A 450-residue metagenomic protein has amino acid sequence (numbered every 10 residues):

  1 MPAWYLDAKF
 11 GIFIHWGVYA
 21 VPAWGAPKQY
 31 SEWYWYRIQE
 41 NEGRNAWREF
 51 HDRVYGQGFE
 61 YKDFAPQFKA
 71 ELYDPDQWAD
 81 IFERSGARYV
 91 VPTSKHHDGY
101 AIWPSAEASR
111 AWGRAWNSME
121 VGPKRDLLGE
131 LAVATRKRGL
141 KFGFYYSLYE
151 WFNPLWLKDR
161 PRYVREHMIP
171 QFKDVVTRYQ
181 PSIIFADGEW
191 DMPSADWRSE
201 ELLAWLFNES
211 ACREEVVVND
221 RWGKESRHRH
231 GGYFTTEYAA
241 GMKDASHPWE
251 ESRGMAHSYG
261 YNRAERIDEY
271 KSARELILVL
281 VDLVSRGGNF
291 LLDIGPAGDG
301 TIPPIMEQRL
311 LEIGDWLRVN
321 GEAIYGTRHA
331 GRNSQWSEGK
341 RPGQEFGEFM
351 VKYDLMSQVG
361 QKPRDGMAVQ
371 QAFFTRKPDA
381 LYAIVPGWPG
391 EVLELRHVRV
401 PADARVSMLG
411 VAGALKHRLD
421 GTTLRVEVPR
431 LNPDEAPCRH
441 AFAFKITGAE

Functional and structural regions predicted by a protein language model:
M1-E450: Mature catalytic domains of secreted/periplasmic carbohydrate-active enzymes
